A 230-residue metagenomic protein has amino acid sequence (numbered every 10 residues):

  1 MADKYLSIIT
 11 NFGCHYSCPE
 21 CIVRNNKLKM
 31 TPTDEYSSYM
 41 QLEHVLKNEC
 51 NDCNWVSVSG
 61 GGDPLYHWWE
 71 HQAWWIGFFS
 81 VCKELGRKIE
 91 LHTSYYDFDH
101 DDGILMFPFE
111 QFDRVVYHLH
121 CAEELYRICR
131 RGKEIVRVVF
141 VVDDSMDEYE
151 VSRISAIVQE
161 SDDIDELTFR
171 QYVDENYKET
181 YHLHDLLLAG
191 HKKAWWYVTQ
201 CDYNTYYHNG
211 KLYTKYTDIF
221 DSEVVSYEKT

Functional and structural regions predicted by a protein language model:
M1-D34, C50-W55, D218-D221, T230: N-terminal [4Fe-4S]-dependent radical SAM core
Y5, N25-M40, D52-H71, C82-H100 (+3 more regions): Core AdoMet radical
T10-Y16, V45, W69-W75, Y126-R127: Short low-complexity stretches enriched in small and charged residues
G13, P19-C21, G103, E150-V151 (+1 more regions): Short aromatic-enriched loop/helix-cap "lid" or pocket-rim segments at secondary-structure transitions that line
H15, C50, F109, E160-S161: Alpha-helix termination/capping residues and helix-transition junctions
K29-T33, S37, D113-T230: Radical SAM enzyme [4Fe-4S]-AdoMet core and its adjacent flexible, acidic and glycine-rich loops/tails across
Y39-L46, D99-M106, D147-V158: Short, acidic/polar
Q41-H44, A73-E84, R127, S152-I157: Alpha-helical scaffolding segments of alpha/beta enzyme cores, especially the outer helices of TIM-barrel or partial
